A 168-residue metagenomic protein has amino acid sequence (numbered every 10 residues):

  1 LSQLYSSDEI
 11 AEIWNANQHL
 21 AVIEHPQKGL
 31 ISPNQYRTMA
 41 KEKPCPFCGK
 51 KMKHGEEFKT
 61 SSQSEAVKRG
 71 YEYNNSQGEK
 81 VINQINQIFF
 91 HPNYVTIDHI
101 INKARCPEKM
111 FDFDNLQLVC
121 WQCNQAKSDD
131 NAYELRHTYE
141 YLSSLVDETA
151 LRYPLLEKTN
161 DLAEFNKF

Functional and structural regions predicted by a protein language model:
L1-N83: Short, charged surface segments at domain edges that flank catalytic/cofactor-binding sites
Q35-A40, P107-F113: Immediate flanking context of iron-sulfur cluster ligation sites
E42, Y94, Q117: Residues immediately within or flanking Cys/His clusters that coordinate Zn2+ in small zinc-binding modules
Q84-I85, N93-A104: Histidine-centered catalytic micro-motifs used for acid/base chemistry in nuclease and nucleotide-processing active
I101-E108, T138-S144: Short helix/strand-bridging catalytic loops that position acidic/His residues to coordinate divalent metals and engage
L116-T138: Short Cys/His-centered divalent metal-binding micro-motifs
Y139-K158: Short, cationic low-complexity segments
E157-F168: Short flanking/linker segments adjacent to small metal-binding domains or redox-active Cys/His motifs
